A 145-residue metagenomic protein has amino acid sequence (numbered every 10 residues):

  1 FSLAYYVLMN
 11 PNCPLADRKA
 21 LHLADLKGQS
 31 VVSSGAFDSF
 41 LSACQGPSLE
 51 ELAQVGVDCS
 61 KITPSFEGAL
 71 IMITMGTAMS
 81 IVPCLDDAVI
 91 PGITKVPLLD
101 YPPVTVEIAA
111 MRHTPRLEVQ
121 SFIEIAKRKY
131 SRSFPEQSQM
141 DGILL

Functional and structural regions predicted by a protein language model:
F1-V31, R116-Q120: Flexible hinge/capping segments at coil-to-helix
S2-A4, L8, P64-L117: Beta-alpha-beta core module
N10, S34-G35, C59, V82-P83: Thr-Gly-centered strand-to-loop micro-motif
A16-K19, A43, I90-I93: Short, charged, surface-exposed secondary-structure boundary motifs
L23, G28-A53, L70, E118-V119 (+1 more regions): Secondary-structure junction motif
S30, G56-C59, G92-T94: Conserved beta-strand segments of alpha/beta enzyme cores
S34, A53-S65: Short beta-strand-to-loop elements that line the ligand-binding cleft of bilobed periplasmic-binding protein-like
C44, T114-R128: Short amphipathic alpha-helical coupling segments at ligand-binding clamshell hinges and other catalytic/signaling
